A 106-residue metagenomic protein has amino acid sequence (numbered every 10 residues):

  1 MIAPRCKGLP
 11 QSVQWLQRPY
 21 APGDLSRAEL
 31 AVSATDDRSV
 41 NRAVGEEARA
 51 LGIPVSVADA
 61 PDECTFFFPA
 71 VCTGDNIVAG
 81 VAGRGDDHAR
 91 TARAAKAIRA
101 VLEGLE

Functional and structural regions predicted by a protein language model:
M1-E106: Adenine nucleotide-associated cytosolic modules
